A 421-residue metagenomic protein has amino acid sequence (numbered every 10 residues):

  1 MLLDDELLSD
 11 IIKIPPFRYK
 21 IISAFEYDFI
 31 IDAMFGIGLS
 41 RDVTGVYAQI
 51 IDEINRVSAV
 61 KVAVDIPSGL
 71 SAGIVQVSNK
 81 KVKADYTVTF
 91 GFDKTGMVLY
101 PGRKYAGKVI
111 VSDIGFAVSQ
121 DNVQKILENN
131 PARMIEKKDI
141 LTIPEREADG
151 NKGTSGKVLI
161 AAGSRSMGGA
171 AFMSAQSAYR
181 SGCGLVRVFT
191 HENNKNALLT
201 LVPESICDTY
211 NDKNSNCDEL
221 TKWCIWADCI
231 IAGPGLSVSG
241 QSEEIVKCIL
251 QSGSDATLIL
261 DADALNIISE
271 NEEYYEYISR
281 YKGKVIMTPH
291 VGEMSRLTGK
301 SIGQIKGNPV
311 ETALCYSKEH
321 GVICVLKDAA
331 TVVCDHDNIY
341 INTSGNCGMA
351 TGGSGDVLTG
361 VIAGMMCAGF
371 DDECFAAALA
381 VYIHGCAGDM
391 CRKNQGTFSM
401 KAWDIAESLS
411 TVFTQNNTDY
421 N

Functional and structural regions predicted by a protein language model:
M1-G36, D42-V64, I245, T257 (+2 more regions): Nucleotide and nucleotide-moiety/phosphate-recognizing core
M1-L2, A24-Y27, M97-L258, A262 (+2 more regions): Small-residue (G/A/S/T)-rich helix-start motifs and N-terminal tracts that mark the onset
L8-I12, I74-Q76, L198-L201, H336-N338: Short secondary-structure transition/capping segments
Y27-F29, M34-E128: Internal gly/pro-rich beta-alpha loop/helix module that stabilizes soluble enzyme cofactors or their anionic handles
